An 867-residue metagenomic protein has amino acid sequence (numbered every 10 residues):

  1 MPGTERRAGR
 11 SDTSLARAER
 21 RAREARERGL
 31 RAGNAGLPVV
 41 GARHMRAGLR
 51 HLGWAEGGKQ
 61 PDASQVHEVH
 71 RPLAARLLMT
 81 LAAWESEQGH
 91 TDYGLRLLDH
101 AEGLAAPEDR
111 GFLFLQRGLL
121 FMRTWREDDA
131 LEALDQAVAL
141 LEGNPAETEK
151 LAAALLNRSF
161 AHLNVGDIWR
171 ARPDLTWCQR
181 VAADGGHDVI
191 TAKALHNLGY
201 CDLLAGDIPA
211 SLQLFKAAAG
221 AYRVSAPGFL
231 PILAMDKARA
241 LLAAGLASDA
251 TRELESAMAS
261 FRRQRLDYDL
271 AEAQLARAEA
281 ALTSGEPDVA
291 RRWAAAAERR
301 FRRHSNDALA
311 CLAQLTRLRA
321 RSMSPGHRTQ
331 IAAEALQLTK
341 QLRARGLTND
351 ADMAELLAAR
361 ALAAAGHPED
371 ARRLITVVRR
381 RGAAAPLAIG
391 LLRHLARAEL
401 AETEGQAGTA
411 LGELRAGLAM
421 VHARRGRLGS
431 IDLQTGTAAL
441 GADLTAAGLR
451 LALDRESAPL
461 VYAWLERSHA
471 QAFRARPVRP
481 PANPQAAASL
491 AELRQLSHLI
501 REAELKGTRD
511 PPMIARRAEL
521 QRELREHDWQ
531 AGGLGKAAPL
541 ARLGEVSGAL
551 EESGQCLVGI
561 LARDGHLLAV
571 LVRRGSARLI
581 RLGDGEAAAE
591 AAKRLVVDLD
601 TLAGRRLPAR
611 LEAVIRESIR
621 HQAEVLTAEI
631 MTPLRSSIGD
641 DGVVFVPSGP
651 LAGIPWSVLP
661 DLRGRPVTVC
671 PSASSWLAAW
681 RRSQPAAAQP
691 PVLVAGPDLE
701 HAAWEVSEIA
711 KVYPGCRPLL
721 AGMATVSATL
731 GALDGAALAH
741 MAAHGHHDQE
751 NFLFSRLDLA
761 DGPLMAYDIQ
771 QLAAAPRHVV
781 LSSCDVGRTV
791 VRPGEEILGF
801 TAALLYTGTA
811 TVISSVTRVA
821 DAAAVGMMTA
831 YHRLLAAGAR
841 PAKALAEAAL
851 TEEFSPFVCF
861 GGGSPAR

Functional and structural regions predicted by a protein language model:
P2-T13, A407-G664, A686-V692: Amphipathic alpha-helical protein-protein interaction segments
A16, R23, V69-P72, R76 (+14 more regions): Residue register of alpha-helical TPR repeats
L49-K59, A63, D99-G103, D135-G143 (+8 more regions): Amphipathic alpha-helical segments of tetratricopeptide repeats
I580, A587-D598, I638, V646-L738: Catalytic-core domains of enzymes
S672-A687, G696-E700, A737-L835, A839: Catalytic cores of nucleophile-dependent amide-cleaving enzymes
A824-R867: An often Trp-containing, charged/polar helix-loop segment at the C-terminal end of enzyme catalytic cores
